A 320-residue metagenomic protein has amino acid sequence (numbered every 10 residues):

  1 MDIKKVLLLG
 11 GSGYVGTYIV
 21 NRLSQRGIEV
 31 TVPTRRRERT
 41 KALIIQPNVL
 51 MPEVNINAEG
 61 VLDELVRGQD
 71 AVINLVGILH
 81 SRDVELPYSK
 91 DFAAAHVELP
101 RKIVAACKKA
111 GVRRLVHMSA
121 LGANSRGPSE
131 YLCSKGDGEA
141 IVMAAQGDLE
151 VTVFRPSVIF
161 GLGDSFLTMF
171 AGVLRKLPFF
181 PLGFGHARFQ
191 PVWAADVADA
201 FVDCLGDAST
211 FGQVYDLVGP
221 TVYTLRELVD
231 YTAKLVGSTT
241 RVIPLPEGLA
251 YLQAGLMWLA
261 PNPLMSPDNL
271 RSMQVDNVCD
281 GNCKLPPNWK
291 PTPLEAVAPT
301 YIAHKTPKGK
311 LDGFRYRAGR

Functional and structural regions predicted by a protein language model:
D2-R26: N-terminal Rossmann NAD(P)H-binding glycine-rich loop of SDR-like oxidoreductase domains
L9, P33, L75-V76, L115-L121 (+1 more regions): SDR active-site strand-loop-helix element
E38-A110, L121-S125: NAD(P)H-binding glycine-rich loop region in Rossmannoid oxidoreductase-like domains and their noncatalytic homologs
S119, A140-G163, G172, L182: Conserved beta-loop-beta element that borders a ligand/cofactor-binding pocket
G161-M169, C204-Y215, T221, S238-T239: Glycine/proline-rich active-site loop of Rossmann-fold NAD(P)-dependent oxidoreductases
G172-V192, D196, A200-F211, D216: A conserved pocket-lining segment of Rossmann-fold NAD(P)-dependent short-chain dehydrogenase/reductase
R188-A195, L217-L235, P244-A254, K290-T292: Substrate-binding strand-loop-helix patch in Rossmann-like NAD(P)-dependent oxidoreductase/epimerase domains
G248-R320: A hydrophobic C-terminal alpha-helical subdomain
